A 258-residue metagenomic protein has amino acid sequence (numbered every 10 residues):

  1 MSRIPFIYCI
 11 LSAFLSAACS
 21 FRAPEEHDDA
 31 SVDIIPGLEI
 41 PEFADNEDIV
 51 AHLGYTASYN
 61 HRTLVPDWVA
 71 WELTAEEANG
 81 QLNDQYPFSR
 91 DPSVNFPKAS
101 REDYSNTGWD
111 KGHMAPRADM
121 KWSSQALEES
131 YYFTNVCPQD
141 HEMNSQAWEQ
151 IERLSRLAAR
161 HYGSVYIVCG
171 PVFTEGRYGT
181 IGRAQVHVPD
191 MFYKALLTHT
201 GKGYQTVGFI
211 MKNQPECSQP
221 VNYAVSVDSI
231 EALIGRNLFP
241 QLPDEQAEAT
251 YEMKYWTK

Functional and structural regions predicted by a protein language model:
M1-I7: Bacterial N-terminal signal peptides that target proteins for export
Y8-S16: Bacterial N-terminal signal peptides
A17-K258: Domain-level detector for secreted/extracellular nuclease and nuclease-toxin modules, and for the ENPP-like C-terminal
